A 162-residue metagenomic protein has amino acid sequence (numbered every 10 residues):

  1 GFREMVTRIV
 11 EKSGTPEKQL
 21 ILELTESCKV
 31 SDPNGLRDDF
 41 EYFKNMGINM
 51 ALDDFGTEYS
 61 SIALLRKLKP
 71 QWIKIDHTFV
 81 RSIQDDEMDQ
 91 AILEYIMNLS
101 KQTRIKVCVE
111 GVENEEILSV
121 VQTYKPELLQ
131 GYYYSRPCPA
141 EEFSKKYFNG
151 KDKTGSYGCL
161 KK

Functional and structural regions predicted by a protein language model:
G1-R3, A51-L52: A short linear-motif detector with a strong N-terminal bias
F2-R8, G35-D38, E87-E94: Charged helix-capping and loop-helix junction motifs
T7-E11, A63-R66: Short amphipathic alpha-helices and their capping/turn segments at secondary-structure boundaries
V10, F40-F43, I96-S100: Hydrophobic positions in alpha-helices of CheY-like receiver
K12-E17, F43-M46: Short helix-capping segments at alpha-helix termini
Q19-P33, I48-K162: EAL-family c-di-GMP phosphodiesterase catalytic domain
R37, E41-K44, A51: Signal-transmission coiled-coil "S-helix" linker that connects upstream sensory/regulatory modules
